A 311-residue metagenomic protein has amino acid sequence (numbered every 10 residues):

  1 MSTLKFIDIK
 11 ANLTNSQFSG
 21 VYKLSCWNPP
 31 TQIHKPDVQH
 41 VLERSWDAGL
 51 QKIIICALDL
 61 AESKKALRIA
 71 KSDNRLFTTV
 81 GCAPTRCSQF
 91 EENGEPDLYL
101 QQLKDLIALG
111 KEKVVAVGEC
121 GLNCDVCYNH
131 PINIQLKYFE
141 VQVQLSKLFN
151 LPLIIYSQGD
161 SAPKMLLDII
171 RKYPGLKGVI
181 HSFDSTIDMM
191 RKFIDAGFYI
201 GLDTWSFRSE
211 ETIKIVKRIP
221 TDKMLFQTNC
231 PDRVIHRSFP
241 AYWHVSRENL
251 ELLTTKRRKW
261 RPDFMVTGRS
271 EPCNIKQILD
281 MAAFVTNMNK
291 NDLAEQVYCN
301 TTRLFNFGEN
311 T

Functional and structural regions predicted by a protein language model:
M1-T311: Mid-domain alpha/beta scaffold segments of enzyme catalytic cores
